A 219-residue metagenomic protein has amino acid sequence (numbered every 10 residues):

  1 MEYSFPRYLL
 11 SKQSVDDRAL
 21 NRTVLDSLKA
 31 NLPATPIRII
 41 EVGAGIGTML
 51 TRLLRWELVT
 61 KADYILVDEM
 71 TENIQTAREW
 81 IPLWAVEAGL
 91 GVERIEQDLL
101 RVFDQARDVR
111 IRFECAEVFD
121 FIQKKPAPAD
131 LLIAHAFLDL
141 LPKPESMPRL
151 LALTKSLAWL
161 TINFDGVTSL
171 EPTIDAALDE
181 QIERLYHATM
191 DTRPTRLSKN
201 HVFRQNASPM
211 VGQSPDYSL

Functional and structural regions predicted by a protein language model:
M1-A34, I46: Class I SAM-dependent methyltransferase Rossmann-like catalytic core, especially the SAM/SAH-binding loop
G43: Conserved S-adenosyl-L-methionine
G47-T51: Glycine-rich SAM-binding Motif I of class I
L53-D120: Class I SAM-dependent methyltransferase SAM/SAH-binding core
D120-P126: Short conserved loop adjoining the S-adenosyl-L-methionine
I133: A conserved beta-strand element that flanks and buttresses the S-adenosyl-L-methionine
L140-T154, I162: A short, conserved alpha-helix within the catalytic core of class I
S156-L219: Conserved catalytic/acceptor-binding region of the Class I
